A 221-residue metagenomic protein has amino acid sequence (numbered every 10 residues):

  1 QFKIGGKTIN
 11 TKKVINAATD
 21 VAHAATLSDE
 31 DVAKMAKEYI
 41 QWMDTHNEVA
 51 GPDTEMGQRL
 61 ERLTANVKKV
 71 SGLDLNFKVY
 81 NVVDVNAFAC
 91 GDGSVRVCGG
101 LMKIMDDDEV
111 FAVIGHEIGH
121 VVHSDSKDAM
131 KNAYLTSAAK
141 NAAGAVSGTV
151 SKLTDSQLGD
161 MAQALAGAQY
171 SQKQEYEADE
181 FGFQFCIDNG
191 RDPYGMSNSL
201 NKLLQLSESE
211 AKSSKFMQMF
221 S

Functional and structural regions predicted by a protein language model:
Q1-S221: A Zn2+-metalloprotease active-site environment signal
